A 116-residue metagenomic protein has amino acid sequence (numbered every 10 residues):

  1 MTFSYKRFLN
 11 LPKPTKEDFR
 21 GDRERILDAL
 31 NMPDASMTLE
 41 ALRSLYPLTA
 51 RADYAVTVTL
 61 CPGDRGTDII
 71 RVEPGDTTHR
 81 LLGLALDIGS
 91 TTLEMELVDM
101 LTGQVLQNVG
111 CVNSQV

Functional and structural regions predicted by a protein language model:
M1-A85, S90, T102: Nucleotide/phosphate-binding catalytic cleft detector across ATP-hydrolyzing and phosphate-transferring enzymes
T91-M95: Extended, hydrophobic alpha-helical segments in both membrane/secreted and soluble proteins
L97-V116: Short glycine-rich, Thr/Ser-proximal phosphate-binding strand/loop in the N-terminal lobe of ATP-dependent enzymes
